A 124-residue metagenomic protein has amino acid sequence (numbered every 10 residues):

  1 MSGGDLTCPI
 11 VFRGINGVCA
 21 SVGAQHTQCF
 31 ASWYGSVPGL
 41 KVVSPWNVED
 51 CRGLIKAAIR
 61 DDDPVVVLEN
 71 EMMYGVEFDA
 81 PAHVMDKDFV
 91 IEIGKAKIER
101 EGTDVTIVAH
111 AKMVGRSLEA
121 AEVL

Functional and structural regions predicted by a protein language model:
M1-R116: Conserved thiamine diphosphate
R116-L124: Short helix-loop-beta junction
